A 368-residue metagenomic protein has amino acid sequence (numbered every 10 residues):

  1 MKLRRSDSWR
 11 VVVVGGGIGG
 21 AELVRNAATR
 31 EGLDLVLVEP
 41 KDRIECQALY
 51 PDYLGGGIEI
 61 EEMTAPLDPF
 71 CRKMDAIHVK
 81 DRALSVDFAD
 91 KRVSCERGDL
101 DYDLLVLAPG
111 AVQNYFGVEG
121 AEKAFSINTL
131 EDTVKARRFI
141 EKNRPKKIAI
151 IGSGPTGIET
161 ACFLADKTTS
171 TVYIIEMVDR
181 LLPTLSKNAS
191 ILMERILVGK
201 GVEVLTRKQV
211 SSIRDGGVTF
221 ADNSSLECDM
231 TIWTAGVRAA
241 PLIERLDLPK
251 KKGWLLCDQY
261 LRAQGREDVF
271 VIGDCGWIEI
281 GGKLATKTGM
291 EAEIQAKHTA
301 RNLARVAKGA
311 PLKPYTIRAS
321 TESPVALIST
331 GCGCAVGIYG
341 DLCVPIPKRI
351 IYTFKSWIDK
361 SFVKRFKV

Functional and structural regions predicted by a protein language model:
M1-V12, K73-K147, I232: FAD-binding core/adjacent interface of flavoenzyme oxidoreductases
K2-A76, E159-L185, I232: Beta1-alpha1 glycine-rich phosphate/pyrophosphate-binding loop at the start of Rossmann-like nucleotide-binding domains
G19, G110-Q113, V237-A239, G333: Short glycine-rich anion-binding loops that position phosphate/pyrophosphate groups of nucleotides and phosphorylated
H78-S85, L100, T168-Q259, G265 (+1 more regions): A Rossmann-like FAD-binding core segment of flavoenzymes
E122-R144, S225-M230, T234-I294, R301: FAD-site-proximal beta/loop scaffold in flavoenzymes
A136-V172, E176: Rossmann-like NAD(P)H-binding beta-loop-alpha module
M290-A319: Internal hydrophobic alpha-helix adjacent to the cofactor/substrate pocket in enzyme cavities
C332-V368: C-terminal auxiliary extensions adjacent to catalytic cores
